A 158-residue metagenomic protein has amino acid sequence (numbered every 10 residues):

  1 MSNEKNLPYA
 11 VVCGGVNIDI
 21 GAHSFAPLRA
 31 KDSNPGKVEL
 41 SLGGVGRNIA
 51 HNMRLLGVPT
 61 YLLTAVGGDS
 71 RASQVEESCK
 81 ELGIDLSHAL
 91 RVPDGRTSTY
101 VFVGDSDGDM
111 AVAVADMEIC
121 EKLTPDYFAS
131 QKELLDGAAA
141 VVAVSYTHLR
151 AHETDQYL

Functional and structural regions predicted by a protein language model:
M1-A65, S70-Q74, K80-I84: Glycine-rich phosphate/adenosyl-contacting loop at the front of the ribokinase-like
P8, K80, T97-T99, D109: Change "...and in nucleic-acid phosphodiester-cleaving endonucleases..." to "...and in nucleic-acid processing enzymes
L63-A65, A89, V144: Structural motif
G83-P93: A glycine-rich helix N-cap at a beta->alpha junction
R91-V92, F102-A140, S145: Conserved phosphate-binding/catalytic loop of the ribokinase/pfkB sugar-kinase fold
T147-T154: Conserved small/polar residues in nucleotide/adenosyl-binding loops
Y157: Cationic, low-complexity basic patches in intrinsically disordered or flexible, solvent-exposed regions
